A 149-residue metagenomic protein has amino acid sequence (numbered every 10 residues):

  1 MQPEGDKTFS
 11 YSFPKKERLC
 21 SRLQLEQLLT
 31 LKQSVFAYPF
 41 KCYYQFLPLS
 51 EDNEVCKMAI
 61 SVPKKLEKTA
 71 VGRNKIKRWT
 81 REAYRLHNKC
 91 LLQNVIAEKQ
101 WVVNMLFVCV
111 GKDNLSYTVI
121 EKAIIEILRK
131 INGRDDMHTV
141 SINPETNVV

Functional and structural regions predicted by a protein language model:
M1-V149: Positively charged, solvent-exposed patches that mediate nucleic-acid binding
